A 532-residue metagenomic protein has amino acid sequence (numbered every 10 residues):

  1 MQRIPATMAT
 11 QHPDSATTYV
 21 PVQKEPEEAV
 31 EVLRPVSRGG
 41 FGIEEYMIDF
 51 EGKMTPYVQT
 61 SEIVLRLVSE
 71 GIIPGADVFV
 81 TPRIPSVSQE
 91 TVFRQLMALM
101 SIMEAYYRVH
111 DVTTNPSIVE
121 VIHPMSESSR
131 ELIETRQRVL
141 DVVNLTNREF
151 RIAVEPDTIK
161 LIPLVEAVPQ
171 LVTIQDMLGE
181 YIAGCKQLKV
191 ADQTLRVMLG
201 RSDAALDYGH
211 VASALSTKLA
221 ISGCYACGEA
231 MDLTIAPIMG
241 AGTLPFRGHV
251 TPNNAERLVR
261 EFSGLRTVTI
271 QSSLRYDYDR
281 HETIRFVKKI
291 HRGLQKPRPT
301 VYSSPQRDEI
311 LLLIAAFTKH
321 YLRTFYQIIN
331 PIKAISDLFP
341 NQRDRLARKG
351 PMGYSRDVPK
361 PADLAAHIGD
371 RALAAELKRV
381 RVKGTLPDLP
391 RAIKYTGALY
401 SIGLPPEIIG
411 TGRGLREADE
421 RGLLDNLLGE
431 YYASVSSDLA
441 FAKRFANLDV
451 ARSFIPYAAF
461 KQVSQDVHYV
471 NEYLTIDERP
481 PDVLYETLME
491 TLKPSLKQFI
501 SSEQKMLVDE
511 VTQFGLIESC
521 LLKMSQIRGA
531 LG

Functional and structural regions predicted by a protein language model:
M1-Y46, Y57-R66, A76, T267 (+2 more regions): Acidic, glycine-enriched catalytic cores built around paired aspartates
M54-D141: Active-site beta->alpha loop and helix N-cap motifs at the rims of alpha/beta catalytic domains
L67-E70, V172-D192, E256: Short amphipathic alpha-helices and their capping/turn segments at secondary-structure boundaries
D77-S86, D111-E127, E149-E166, K189-H210 (+3 more regions): Core alpha/beta catalytic barrel or barrel-like domain that forms the active/cofactor pocket in diverse metabolic
I174-Q175, P245-R260: Catalytic cores of alpha/beta
H210-S213, H249-E256, R421-E430: Short glycine/threonine-rich loop-to-helix capping motif typified by GTGT followed within a few residues by an Asp-Pro
L215-T217: Glycine-rich phosphate/ribose-binding loops and adjacent secondary-structure elements that form binding surfaces
A220-M231, K296-P297: Alpha-helix-loop-beta-strand connector modules within alpha/beta enzyme cores
